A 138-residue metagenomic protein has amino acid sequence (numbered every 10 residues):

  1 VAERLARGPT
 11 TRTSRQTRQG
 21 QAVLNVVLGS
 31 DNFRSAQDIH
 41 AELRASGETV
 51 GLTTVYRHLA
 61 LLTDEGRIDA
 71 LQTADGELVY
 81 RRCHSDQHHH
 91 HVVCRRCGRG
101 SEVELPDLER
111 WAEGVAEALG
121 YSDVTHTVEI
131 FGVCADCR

Functional and structural regions predicted by a protein language model:
V1-N25: Short alpha-helical segments that sit at the start of domains
R18, G29-S35: Short capping segments at the starts of secondary-structure elements
A22-S30, E42, E65: Short amphipathic alpha-helical elements of helix-turn-helix/winged-helix folds
D38-R44, V55: A short acidic, leucine-rich amphipathic alpha-helix
V55-E65: Basic amphipathic alpha-helical segments that dock to polyanions
R67-R138: Non-DNA-binding regulatory cores of transcription-related proteins, predominantly C-terminal effector-binding
